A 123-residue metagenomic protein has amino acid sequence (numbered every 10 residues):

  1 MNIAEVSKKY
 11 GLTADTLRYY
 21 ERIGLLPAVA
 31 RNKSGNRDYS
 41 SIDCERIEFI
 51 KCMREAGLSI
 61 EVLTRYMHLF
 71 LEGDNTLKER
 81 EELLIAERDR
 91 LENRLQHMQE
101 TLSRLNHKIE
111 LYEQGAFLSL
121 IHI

Functional and structural regions predicted by a protein language model:
M1-R65: Basic helix-turn-helix/winged-helix DNA-binding cores and closely related short helical interaction motifs
G11, D15, Y39, C44-I47 (+5 more regions): Helix-centric, low-specificity signal for extended rod-like, repetitive segments
G24, F70, Y112: The DNA-recognition helices of helix-turn-helix-type DNA-binding domains
R31, T76-S119: Short, charged amphipathic alpha-helical surface segments
I50-K51, M67, R88, E92: Amphipathic alpha-helical segments within well-ordered protein domains
E55-I85: Amphipathic alpha-helical dimerization/coiled-coil segments that flank or bridge DNA-binding/regulatory modules
I121-I123: Conserved small/polar residues in nucleotide/adenosyl-binding loops
